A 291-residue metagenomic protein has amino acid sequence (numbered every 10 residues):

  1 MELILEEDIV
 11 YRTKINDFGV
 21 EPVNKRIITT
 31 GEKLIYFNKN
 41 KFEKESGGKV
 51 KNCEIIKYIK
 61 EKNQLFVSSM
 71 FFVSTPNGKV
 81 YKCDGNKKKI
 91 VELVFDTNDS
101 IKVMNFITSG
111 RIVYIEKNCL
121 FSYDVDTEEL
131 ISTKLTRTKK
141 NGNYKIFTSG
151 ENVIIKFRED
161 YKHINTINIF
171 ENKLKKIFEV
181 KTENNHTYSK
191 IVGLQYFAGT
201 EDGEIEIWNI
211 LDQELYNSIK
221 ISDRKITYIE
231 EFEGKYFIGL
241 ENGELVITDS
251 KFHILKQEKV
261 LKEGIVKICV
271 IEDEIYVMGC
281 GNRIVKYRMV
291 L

Functional and structural regions predicted by a protein language model:
L5-Y11, E43-G48, I55, K88-D96 (+4 more regions): A short beta-strand motif characteristic of beta-propeller blades
T13-V23, K51-L65, T97-S109, R137-G150 (+3 more regions): Repeated scaffold domains used in trafficking and secretory/extracellular systems, primarily beta-propellers
I27-T30, F66-S74, I112-I115, I154-F157 (+3 more regions): Conserved beta-strand element within WD40/beta-propeller blades
L34-I35, F72-S74, L120, E159-K162 (+1 more regions): Short glycine/acidic-enriched loop and turn motifs that connect beta-strands
I35-Y36, K79-Y81, F121, N165-N168 (+3 more regions): WD40 beta-propeller blade core
K39-K41, D84-K87, D124-E128, F170-K175 (+3 more regions): Short loop/turn segments that connect beta-strands within beta-propeller blades
R158-F232, Y236-I238: Eukaryotic tandem repeat interaction scaffolds
E263-L291: Blade-level signature of beta-propeller repeat domains, shared across WD40, Kelch, NHL, RCC1 and BNR/Asp-box propellers
